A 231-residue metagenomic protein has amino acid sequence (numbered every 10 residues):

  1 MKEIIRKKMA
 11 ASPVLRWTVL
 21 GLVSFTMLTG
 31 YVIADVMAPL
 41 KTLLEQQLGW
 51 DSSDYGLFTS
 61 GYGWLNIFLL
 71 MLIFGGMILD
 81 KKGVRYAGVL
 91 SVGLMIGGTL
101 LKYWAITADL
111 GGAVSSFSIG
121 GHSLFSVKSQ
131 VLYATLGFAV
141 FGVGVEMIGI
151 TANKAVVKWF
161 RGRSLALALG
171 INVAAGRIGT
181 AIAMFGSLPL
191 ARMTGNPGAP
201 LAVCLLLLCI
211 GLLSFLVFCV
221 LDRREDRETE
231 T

Functional and structural regions predicted by a protein language model:
T18-S52: Extracytoplasmic
S60-M77: Central cavity-lining transmembrane alpha-helices of secondary-active solute carriers, predominantly the Major
R85-G88, A134: Primarily marks hydrophobic transmembrane alpha-helices of the MFS/SLC 12-helix fold
G93-S126: C-terminal ends and interior cores of transmembrane alpha-helices in multi-pass membrane transporters/permeases
V114, C219-T231: Flexible cytoplasmic inter-helical loops of multi-pass small-molecule transporters
V131, G137-A174: Cytoplasmic helix-loop-helix junction between adjacent transmembrane helices in 12-TM secondary transporters
A166-S187, A191-R192: Glycine-rich segments within core transmembrane alpha-helices of 12-TM secondary carriers
G198-F218: Symmetry-related core transmembrane helices of the 12-TM Major Facilitator Superfamily/SLC fold
